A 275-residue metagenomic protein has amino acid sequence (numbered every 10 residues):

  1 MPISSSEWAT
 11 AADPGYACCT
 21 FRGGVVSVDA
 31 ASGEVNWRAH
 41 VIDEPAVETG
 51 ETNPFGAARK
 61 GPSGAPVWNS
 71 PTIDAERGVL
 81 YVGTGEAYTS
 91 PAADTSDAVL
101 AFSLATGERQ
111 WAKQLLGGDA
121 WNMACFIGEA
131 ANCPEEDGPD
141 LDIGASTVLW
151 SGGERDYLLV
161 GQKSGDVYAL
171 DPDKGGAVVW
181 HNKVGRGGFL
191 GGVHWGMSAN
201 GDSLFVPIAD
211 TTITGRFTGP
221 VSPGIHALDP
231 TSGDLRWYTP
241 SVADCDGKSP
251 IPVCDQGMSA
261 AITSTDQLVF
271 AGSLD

Functional and structural regions predicted by a protein language model:
M1-C19, S27: A conserved hydrophobic secondary-structure block that centers on an alpha-helix together with its immediately flanking
S5-A9, G85-E86, A209-T212: Generic short beta-strand segments
Y16-P62, D74-L80, T89-G144, V148-D275: Extracytoplasmic/lumenal domain signature
S63-V67: Soluble metallo-hydrolase cores and metallopeptidase-like ectodomains found primarily in the secretory/periplasmic
W68, A87-T89: Short, electropositive, low-hydrophobicity segments enriched in small/polar residues
